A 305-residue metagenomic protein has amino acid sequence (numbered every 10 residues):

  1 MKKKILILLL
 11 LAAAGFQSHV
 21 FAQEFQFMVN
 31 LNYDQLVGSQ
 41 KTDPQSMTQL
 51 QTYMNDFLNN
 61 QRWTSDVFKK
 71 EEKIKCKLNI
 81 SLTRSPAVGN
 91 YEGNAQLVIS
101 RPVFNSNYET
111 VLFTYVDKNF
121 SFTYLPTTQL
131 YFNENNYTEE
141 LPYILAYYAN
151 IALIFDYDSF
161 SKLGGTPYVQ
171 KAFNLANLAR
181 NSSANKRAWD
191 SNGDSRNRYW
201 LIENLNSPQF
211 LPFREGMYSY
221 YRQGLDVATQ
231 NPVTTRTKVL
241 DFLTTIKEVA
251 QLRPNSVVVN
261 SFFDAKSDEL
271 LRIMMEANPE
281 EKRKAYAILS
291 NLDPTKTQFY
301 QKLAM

Functional and structural regions predicted by a protein language model:
M1-Q26: Bacterial Sec-dependent N-terminal signal peptides
E24-E92, V103-N105: Start-of-domain marker
N30, E215-M305: A cross-kingdom marker for long, charged
K41-Q49, E139-I144, V257: Soluble non-cytosolic domains of exported or imported proteins
N55-W63, N150, I154-Y157, L271 (+1 more regions): Sec-exported extracytoplasmic/periplasmic mature domains
A87-E203: Acidic/His-rich structured neighborhood in mature extracellular/periplasmic domains
S161-N255: Flexible, glycine-rich surface segments
